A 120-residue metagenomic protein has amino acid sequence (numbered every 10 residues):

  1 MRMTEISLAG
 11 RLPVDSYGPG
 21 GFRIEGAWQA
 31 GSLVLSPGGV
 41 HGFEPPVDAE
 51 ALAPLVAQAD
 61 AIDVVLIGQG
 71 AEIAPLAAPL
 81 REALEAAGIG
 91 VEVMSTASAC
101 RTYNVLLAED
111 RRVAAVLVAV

Functional and structural regions predicted by a protein language model:
M1-A49, A108-V120: Non-catalytic interface/targeting segments
G42-E44, I73-L76, R101-T102: Short active-site-adjacent helix-start/loop capping segments
D48-A59: A short, acidic, amphipathic alpha-helical segment used as a generic capping/interface helix at domain edges
A59-M94: Mid-chain, well-packed structural core segment of small domains
A86, G90-V118: C-terminal structural segments of small proteins and small subunits
